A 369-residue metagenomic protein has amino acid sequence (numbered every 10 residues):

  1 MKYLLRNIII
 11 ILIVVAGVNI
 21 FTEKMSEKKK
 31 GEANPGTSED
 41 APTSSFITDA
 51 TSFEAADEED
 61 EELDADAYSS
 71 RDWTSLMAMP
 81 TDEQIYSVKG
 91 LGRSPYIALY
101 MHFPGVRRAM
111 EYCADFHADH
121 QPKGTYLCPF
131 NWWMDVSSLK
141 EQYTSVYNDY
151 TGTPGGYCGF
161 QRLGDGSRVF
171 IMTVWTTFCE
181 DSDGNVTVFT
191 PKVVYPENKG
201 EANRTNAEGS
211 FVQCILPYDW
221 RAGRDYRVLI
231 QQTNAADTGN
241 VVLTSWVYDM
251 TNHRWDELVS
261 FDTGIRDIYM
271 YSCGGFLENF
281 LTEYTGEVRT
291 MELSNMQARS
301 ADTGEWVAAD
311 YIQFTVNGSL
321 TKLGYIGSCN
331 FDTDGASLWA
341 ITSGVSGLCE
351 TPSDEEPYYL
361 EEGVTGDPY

Functional and structural regions predicted by a protein language model:
M1-I10: N-terminal Sec-pathway targeting helices
V14-D66, R71, A78: Bacterial Sec-dependent N-terminal signal peptides
W73-V106, D119-K123, T285-Y369: Activation corresponds to long, low-complexity, non-globular regions
Q84-V193: Secretory/extracellular carbohydrate-interaction modules and structurally similar beta-sandwich "look-alikes"
I85, N252-T263, A309: Local beta-strand/beta-hairpin segments that build beta-sheet-rich folds
F160-L229, T233: Short N-terminal edge-element motif at the start of the domain
W220-D256: Carbohydrate-binding surfaces in secreted/extracellular proteins
T263-E287: Flexible glycan-contacting loops in extracellular carbohydrate-active proteins
